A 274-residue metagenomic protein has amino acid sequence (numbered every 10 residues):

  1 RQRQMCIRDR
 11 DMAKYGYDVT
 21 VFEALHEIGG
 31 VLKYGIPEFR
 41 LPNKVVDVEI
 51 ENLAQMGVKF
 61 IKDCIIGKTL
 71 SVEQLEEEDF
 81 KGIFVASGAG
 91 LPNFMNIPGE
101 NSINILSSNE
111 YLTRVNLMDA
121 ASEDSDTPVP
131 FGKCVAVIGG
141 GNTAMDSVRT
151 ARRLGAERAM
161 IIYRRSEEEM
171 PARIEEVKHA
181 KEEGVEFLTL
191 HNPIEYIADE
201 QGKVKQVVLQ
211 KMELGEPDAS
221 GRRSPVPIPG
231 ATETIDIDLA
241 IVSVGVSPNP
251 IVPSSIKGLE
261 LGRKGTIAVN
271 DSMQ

Functional and structural regions predicted by a protein language model:
R1, A54, K62, Q74-A120 (+1 more regions): Glycine/serine-rich phosphate-binding loop and adjoining beta1-alpha1 elements at the start of nucleotide-handling
Q2-I7: Short, small-residue-biased leader/transition segments that mark boundaries at the very start of proteins
R8-K14, A121-A156: Rossmann-like NAD(P)H-binding beta-loop-alpha module
V21, L25-M56, F60, V148-E195: Rossmann-like dinucleotide-binding cores of NAD(P)H-dependent redox enzymes
K62-E78, L190-G202, E213-G215: A conserved short coil-to-beta-strand element within the FAD-binding core of flavoproteins
D63, F131-C134, L190, N270: Phosphate-coordination loops involved in phosphoryl transfer and adenosine-cofactor binding
F80-G88, A136-I138, D238-G245: Short hydrophobic core segments
N101-G132, P217-Q274: FAD-site-proximal beta/loop scaffold in flavoenzymes
